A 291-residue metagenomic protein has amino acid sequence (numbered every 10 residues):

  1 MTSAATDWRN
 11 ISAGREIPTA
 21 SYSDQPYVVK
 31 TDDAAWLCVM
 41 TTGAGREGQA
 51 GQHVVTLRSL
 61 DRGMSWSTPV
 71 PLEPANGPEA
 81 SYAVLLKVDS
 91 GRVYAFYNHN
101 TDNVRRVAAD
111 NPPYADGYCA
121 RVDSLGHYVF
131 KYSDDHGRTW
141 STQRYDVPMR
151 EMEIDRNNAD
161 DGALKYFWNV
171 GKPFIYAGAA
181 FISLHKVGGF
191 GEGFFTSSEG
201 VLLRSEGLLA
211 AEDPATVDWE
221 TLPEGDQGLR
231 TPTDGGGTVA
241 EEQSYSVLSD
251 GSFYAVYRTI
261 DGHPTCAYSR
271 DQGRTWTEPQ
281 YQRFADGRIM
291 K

Functional and structural regions predicted by a protein language model:
M1-K291: Asp-box/BNR beta-propeller blade signature and adjacent active/binding-site loops in extracellular glycan-interacting
